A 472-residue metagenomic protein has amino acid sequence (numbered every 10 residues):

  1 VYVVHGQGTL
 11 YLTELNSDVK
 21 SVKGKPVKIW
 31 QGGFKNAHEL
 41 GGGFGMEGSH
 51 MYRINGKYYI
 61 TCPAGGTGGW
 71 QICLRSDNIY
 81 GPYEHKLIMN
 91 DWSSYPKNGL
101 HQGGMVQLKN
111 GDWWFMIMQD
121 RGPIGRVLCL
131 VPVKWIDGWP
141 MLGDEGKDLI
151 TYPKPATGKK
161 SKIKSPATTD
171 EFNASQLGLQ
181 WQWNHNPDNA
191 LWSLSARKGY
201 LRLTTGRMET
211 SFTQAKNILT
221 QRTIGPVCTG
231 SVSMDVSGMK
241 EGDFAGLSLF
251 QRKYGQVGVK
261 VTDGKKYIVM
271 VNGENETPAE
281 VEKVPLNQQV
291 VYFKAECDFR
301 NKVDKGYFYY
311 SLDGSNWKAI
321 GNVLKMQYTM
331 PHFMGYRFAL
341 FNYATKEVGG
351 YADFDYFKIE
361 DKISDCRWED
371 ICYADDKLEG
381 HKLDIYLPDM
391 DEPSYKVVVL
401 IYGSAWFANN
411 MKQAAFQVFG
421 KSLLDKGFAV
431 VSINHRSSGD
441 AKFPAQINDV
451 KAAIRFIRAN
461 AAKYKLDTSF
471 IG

Functional and structural regions predicted by a protein language model:
V1-I363: Carbohydrate-active catalytic/glycan-binding domains of CAZyme proteins, especially the secreted or lumenal ectodomains
S364-P393: N-terminal cap/lid segment of alpha/beta-hydrolase-fold proteins
S394-S404: Short beta-strand element of the alpha/beta-hydrolase
S404, A429, N434-S438: Short beta-to-alpha linker loops that shape the active-site pocket of alpha/beta-hydrolase fold enzymes
A405-N410, V430, F456: Serine-hydrolase catalytic-loop signature spanning alpha/beta hydrolases and amidase-signature enzymes
K412-V431: Short amphipathic alpha-helix adjacent to the substrate-entry channel of hydrolases
K442-A462: Alpha/beta-hydrolase active-site loop
R458-G472: Gly/Ser-rich "nucleophile elbow"/oxyanion-hole loop immediately N-terminal to the catalytic nucleophile in hydrolases
